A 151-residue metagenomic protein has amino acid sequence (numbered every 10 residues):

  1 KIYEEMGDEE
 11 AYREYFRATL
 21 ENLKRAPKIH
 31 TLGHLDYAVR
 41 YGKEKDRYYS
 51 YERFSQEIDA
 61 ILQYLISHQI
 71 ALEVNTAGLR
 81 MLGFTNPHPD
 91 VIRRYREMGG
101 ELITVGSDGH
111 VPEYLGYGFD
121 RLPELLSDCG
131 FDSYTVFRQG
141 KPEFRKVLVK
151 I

Functional and structural regions predicted by a protein language model:
K1-H68, K150-I151: Extended substrate/RNA-proximal surfaces in nucleic-acid metabolism proteins
K45-I151: Charged catalytic cores and adjacent phosphate/nucleic-acid-binding surfaces used for phosphate/nucleic-acid chemistry
